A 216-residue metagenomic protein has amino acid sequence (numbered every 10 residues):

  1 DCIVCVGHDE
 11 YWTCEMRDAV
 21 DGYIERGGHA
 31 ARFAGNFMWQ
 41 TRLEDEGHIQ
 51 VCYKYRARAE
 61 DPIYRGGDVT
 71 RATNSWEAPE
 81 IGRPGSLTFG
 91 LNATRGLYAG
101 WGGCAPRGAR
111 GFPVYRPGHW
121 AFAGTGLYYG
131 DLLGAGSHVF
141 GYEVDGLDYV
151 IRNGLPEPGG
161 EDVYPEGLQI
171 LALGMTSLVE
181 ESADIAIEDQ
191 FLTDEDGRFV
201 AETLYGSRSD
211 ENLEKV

Functional and structural regions predicted by a protein language model:
D1-E46: Helical hinge/lid and interdomain linker segments adjacent to catalytic or ligand-binding clefts that mediate domain
H48-V216: Glycine-rich, aromatic-lined ligand/substrate-binding cores of catalytic and carbohydrate-binding domains
